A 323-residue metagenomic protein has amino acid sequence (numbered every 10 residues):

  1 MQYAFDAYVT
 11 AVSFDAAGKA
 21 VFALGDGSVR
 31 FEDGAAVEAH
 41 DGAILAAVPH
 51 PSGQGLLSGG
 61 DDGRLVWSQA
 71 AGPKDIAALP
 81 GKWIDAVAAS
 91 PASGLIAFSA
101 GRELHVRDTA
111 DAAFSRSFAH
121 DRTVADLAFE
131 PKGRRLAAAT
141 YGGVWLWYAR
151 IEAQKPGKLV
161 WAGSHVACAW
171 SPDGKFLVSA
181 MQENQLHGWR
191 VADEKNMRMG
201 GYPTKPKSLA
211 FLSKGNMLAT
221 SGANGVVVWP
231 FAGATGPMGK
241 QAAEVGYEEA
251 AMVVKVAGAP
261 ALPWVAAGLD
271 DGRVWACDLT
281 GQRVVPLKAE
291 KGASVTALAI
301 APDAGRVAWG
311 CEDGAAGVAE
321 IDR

Functional and structural regions predicted by a protein language model:
M1-R323: WD40-repeat beta-propeller superdomains and closely related acidic/aromatic-rich repeat-like regions
